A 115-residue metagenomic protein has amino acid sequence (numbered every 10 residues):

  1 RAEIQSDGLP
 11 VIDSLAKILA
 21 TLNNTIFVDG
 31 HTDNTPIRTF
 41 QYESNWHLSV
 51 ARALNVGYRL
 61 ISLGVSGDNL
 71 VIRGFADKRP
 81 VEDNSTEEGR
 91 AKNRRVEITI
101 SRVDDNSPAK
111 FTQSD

Functional and structural regions predicted by a protein language model:
R1-L19, H31-F111: Periplasmic OmpA-like peptidoglycan-binding domain that tethers envelope proteins to the cell wall
Q113-D115: Short, solvent-exposed mixed-charge patches
